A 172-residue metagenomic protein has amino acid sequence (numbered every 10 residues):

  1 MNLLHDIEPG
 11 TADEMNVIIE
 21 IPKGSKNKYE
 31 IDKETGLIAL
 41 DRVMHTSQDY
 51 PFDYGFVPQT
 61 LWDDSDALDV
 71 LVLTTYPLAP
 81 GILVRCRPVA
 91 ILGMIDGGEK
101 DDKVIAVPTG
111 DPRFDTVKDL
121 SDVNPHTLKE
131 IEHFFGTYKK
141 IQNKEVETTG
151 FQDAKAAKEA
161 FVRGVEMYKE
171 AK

Functional and structural regions predicted by a protein language model:
M1-K172: Hydrophobic N-terminal alpha-helices or hydrophobic patches in metabolic proteins across all domains of life
